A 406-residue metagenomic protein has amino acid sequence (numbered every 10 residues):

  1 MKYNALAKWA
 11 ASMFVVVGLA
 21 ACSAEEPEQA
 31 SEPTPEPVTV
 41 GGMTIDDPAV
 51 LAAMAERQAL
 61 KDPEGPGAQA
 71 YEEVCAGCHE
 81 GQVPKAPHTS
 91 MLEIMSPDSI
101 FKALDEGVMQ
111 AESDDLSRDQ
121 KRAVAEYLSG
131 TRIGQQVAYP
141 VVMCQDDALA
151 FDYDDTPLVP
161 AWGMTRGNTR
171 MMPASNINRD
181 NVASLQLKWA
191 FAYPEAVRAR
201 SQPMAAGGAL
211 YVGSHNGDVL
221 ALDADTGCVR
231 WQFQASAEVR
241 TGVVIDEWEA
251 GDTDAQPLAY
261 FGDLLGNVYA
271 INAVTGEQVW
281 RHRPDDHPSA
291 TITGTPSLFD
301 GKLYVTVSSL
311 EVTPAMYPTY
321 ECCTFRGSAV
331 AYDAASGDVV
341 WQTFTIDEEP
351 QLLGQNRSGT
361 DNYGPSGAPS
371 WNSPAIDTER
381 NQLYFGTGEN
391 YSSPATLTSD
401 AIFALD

Functional and structural regions predicted by a protein language model:
L19-A21: C-terminal motif of bacterial Sec signal peptides marking the signal peptidase cleavage site
P35-A70, D147-A148: Electrostatic cytochrome c docking/interface patches
G67-Q82, I100, V124: The canonical Cys-X-X-Cys-His
K85-R132, V159, N267, Q382: Extracytoplasmic electron-transfer domains, predominantly the class I c-type cytochrome c fold
V142-K188, T345-P350: Blade/loop signatures of beta-propeller domains
T156-G163, A196-D218, A237-V268, T291-E321 (+3 more regions): Repeat-blade elements of multi-bladed beta-propeller folds
A192-Y193, R283-D286, V340-G364: Surface-exposed loop and turn segments in beta-propeller and other repeat-based domains that flank or scaffold
D223-T226, N272-T275, D333-S336, D406: Short loop/turn segments that connect beta-strands within beta-propeller blades
